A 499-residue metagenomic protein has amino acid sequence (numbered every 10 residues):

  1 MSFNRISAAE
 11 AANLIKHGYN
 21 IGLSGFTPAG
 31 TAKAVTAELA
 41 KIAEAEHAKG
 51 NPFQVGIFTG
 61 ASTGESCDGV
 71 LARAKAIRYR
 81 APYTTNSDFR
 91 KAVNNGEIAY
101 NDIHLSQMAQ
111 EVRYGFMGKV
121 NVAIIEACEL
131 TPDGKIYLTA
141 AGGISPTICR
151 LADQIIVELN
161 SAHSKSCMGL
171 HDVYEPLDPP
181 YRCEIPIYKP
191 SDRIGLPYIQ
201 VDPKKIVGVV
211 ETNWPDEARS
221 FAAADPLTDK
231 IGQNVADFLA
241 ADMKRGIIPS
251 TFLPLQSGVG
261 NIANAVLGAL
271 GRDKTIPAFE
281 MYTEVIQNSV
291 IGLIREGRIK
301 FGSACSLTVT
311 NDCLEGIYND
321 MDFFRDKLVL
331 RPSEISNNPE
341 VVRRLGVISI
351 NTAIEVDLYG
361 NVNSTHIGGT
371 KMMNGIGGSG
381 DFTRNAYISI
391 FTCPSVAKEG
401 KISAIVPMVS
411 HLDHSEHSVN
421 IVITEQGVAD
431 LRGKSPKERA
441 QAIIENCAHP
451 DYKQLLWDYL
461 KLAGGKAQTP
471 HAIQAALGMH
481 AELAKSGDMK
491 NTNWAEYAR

Functional and structural regions predicted by a protein language model:
M1-R499: Conserved alpha/beta enzyme-core scaffold
